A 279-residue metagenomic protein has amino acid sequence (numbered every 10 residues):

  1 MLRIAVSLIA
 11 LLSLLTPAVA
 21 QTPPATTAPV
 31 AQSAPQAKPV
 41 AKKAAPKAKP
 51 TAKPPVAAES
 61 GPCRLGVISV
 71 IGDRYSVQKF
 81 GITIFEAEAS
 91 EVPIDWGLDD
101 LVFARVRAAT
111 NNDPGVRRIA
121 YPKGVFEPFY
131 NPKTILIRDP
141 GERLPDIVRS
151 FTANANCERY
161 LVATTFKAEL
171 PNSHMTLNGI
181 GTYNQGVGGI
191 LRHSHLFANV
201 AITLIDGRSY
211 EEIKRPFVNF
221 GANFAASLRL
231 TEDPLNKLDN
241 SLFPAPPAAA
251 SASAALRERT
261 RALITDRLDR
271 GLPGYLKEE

Functional and structural regions predicted by a protein language model:
M1-Q21: Sec-dependent N-terminal signal peptides
T16-K38: Signal peptide processing junction and immediate N-terminal pro/mature segment of secreted/exported proteins
T22-T27, K43-G66, I71, K167 (+1 more regions): C-terminal/domain-edge helix-coil "capping" segments
K47-K53, A87-V92, G141-V148, G179-G189: N-terminal post-signal-peptidase region of extra-cytosolic proteins
R74-Y75, E169: Feature marks short, surface-exposed loop/turn motifs that line or immediately flank catalytic pockets and channel
V77-G97, T182-V187, P234-A250: A solvent-exposed, charged loop/short amphipathic helix patch at secondary-structure junctions
F80-S173, F197-F220: N-terminal segment of the mature soluble domain
H174-N178, R229: Outer-membrane beta-barrel translocator domains and adjoining extracellular loop/strand segments of Gram-negative
